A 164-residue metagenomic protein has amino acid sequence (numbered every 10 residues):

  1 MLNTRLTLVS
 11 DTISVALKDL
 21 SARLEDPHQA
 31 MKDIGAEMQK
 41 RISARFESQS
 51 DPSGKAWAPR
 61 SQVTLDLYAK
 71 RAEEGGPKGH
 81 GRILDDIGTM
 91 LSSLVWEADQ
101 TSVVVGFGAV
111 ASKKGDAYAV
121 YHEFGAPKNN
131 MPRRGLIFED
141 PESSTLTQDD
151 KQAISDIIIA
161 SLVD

Functional and structural regions predicted by a protein language model:
M1-D164: Short, Lys/Arg-rich flexible segments
